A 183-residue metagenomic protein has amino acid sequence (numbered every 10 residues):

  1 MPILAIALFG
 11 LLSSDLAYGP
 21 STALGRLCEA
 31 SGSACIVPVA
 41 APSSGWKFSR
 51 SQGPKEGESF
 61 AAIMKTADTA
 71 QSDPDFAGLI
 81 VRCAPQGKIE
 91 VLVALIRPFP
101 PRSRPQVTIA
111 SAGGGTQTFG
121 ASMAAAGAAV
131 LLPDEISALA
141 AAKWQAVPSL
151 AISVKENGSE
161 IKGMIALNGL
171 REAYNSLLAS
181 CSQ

Functional and structural regions predicted by a protein language model:
P2-D15: Sec-dependent N-terminal signal peptides
L16-A141, Q145-Q183: A generic "folded-domain core" signal
